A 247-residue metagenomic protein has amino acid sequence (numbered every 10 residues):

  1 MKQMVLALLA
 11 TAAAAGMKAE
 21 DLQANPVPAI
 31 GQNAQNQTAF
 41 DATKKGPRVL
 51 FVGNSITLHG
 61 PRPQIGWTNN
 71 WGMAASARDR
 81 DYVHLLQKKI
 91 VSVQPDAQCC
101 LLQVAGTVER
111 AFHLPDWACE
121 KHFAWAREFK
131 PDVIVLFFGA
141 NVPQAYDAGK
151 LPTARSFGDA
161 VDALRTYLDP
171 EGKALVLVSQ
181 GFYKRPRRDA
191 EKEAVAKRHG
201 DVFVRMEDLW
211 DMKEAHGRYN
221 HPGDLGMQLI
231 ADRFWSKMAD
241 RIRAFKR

Functional and structural regions predicted by a protein language model:
M1-S76, S92, E128-F129, A196-H199 (+3 more regions): N-terminal secretory targeting modules
V5, A174-K213: Substrate-gating cap/lid alpha-helix
P28-G31, T38-A39, T43-L50, L58-D147: Conserved SGNH/GDSL esterase-like catalytic core that processes O-acyl groups on lipids and polysaccharides
Q35-N36, H113-A126, P152-L164, R187-A190: Alpha-helical scaffolding within the catalytic cores of extracellular/periplasmic polymer-degrading hydrolases
F51, L136, V176-Q180: Structural beta-sheet core signal
H59-G60, V142-K150, A154, R185-D189 (+1 more regions): Extracytoplasmic/secreted cell-surface and envelope-processing proteins
L85-C100, A163-V176, V195-H199: A structural motif corresponding to the C-terminal end of an alpha-helix and its immediate exit/capping segment
A154, G158, D224-W235: Short, amphipathic alpha-helical "lid/cap" segments that border enzyme active or binding sites
